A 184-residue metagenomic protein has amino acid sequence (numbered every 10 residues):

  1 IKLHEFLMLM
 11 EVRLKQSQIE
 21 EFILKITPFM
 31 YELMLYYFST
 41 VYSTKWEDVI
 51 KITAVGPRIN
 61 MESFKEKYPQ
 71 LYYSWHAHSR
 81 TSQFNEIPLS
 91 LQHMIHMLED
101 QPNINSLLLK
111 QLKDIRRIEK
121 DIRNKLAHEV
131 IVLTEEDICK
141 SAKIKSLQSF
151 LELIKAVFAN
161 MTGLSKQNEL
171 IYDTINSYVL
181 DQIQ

Functional and structural regions predicted by a protein language model:
K2-H93: Amphipathic alpha-helical interface elements
M8, V12-K15, I19-E20, Q70 (+7 more regions): Extended alpha-helical scaffold/coiled-coil
M97-Y178, Q182: Charge-enriched, short contiguous segments at helix-coil
